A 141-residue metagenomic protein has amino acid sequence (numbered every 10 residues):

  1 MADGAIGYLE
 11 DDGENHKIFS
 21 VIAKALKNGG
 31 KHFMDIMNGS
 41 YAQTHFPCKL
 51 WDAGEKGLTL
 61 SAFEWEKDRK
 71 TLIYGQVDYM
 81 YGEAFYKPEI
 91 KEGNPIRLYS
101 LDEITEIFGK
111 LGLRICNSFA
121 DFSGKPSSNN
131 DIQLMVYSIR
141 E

Functional and structural regions predicted by a protein language model:
M1, N28, N130-D131: Residue-level preference for short coil/turn positions at secondary-structure junctions
M1-G13: A short SAM/SAH-binding and catalytic strip from SAM-dependent methyltransferases
I6, G39, S123: Short, solvent-exposed loop/turn segments at secondary-structure junctions
D12, F33-E106: SAM-dependent methyltransferase
N15-K31: A short glycine-rich, Lys/Arg-flanked "PGG" loop and its adjoining helix->strand segment in the class I
P95-E141: C-terminal lobe and adjacent flexible extensions of AdoMet/dcAdoMet transferase-like proteins
